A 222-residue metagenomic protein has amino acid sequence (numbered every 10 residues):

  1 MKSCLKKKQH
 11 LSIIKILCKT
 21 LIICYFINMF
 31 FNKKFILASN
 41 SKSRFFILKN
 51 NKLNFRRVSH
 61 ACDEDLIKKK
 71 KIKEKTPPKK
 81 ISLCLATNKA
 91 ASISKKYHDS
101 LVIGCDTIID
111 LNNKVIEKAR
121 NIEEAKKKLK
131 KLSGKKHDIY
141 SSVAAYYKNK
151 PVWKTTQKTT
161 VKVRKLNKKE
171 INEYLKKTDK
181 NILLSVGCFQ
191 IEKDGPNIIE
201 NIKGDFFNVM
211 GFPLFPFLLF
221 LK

Functional and structural regions predicted by a protein language model:
K2, K6-K8, I16: Polybasic, lysine-rich low-complexity intrinsically disordered segments
Y25-L101, K114-V115, L166-K169, E173 (+2 more regions): N-terminal polybasic phosphate/anion-binding patch
G104: Generic enzyme active-site microenvironment
T107-H137, V163-K165: Active-site-adjacent loop/tail segments of enzyme domains
D110, Y146, I199-N201: Short beta-strand-to-turn element immediately C-terminal to the catalytic PLP-Schiff-base lysine in fold type I
S142, K150: Anionic-ligand binding region
K154-K222: Active-site oxyanion/phosphate-handling segment shared across diverse enzymes
